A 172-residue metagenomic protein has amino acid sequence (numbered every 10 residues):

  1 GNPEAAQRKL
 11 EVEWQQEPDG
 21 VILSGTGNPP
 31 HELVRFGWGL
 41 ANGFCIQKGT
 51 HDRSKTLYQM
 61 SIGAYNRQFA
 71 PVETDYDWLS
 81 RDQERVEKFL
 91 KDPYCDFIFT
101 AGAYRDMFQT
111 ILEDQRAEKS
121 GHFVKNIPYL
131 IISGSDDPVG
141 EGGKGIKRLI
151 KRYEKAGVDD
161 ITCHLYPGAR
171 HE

Functional and structural regions predicted by a protein language model:
G1-N2: Alpha/beta-hydrolase fold nucleophile elbow
A5-Y94: Alpha/beta-hydrolase-fold enzymes
P18, D160-I161: Core-facing hydrophobic residues within beta-strands of well-ordered domains
C95, F99-G121: Active-site nucleophile elbow and catalytic-triad environment of alpha/beta-hydrolase enzymes
I127, P138-R148: Conserved alpha/beta-hydrolase "acid-adjacent" motif
L130-S133: Short beta-strand/loop motif that positions the catalytic acidic residue of the alpha/beta-hydrolase fold
S135-P138, A169: Residue-level signal for short, function-critical loop segments
C163-E172: Histidine-bearing beta->alpha loop at or near hydrolase active sites
